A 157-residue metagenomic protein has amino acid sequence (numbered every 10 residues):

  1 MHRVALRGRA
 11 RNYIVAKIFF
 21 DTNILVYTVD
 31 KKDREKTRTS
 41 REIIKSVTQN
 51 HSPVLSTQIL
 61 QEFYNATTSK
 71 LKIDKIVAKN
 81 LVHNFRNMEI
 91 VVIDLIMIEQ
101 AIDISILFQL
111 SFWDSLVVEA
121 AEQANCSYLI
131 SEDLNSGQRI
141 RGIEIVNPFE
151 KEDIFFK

Functional and structural regions predicted by a protein language model:
M1-L55, K70-I76, E152-K157: Short, well-structured N-terminal submotif of metal-dependent ribonuclease cores
D21-N23, E62, D114, D133: Acidic active-site catalytic centers that drive phospho-/nucleotidyl reactions and related ester hydrolyses
I24-L25, E62-A66, L81, Q100: A general alpha-helix detector
S46-V47, F85, I104: Hydrophobic helix-cap positions at the C-terminus of alpha-helices in RecA-like/P-loop ATPase nucleotide-binding cores
Y64-R86: Glycine/small-residue-rich phosphate/adenosyl-binding loop
I90-E132: Active-site neighborhoods of divalent-metal-dependent phosphate/nucleic-acid chemistry enzymes
S115-K157: Acidic, metal-binding active-site segment of PIN/NYN-like and related structure-specific nucleases
